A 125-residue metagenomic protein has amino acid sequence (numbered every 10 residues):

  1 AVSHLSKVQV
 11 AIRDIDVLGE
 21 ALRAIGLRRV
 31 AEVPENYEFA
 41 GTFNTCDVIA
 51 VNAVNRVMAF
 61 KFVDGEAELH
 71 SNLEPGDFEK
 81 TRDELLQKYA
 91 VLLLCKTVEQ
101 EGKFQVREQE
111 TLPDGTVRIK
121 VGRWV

Functional and structural regions predicted by a protein language model:
A1-V125: Interaction-mediating elements
